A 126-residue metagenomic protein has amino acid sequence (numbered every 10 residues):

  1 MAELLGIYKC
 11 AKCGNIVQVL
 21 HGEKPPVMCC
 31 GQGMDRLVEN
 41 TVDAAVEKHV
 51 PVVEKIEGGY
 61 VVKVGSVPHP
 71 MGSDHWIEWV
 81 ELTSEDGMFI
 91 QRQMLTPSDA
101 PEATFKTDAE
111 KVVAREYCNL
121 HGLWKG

Functional and structural regions predicted by a protein language model:
I7, P26, R115: Residues immediately within or flanking Cys/His clusters that coordinate Zn2+ in small zinc-binding modules
C10-C13, C29, C118: Short cysteine-rich clusters marking metal-coordination/redox-active sites
I16, Q32-G33, H121: Cys/His-rich metal-chelating microdomains
V19-L20, D35-R36, W124: Short, non-ligating residues that shape and space the ligands of small metal-coordination modules and catalytic
E23-M34: Cysteine-rich micro-motifs
K63-V64, P101-D108: Exposed aromatic-hydrophobic patches
V64-G72: Short amphipathic, basic-aromatic surface patches that mediate peripheral association with negatively charged
N119-G126: Short acidic/polar inter-strand loop motif in beta-rich domains
